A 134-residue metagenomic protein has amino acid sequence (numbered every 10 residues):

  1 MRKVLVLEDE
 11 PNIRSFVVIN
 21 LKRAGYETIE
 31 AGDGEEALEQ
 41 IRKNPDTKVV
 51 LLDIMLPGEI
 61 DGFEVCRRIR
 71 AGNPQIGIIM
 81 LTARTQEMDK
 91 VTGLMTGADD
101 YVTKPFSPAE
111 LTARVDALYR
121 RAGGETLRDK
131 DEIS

Functional and structural regions predicted by a protein language model:
R2-K3, A117-S134: Short, Lys/Arg-enriched segments at the junction into DNA-binding effector domains of transcriptional regulators
E8: Conserved acidic carboxylate
S15-R23: Charged docking surfaces used in two-component/phosphorelay signaling
E30-V49: Acidic, metal-coordinating helix/loop segments flanking the phosphotransfer/catalytic sites of two-component signaling
D33, I60-E64: Acidic catalytic/metal-coordinating carboxylates
D53-I54, T82: Active-site residues of response regulator receiver
Q86, F106-Y119: C-terminal output helix
